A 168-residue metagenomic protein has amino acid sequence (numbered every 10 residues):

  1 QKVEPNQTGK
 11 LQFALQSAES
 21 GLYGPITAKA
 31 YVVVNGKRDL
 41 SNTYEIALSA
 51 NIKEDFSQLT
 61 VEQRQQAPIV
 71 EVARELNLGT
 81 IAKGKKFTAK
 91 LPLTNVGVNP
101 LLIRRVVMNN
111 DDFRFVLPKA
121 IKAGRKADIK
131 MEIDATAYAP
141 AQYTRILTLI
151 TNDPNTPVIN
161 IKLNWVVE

Functional and structural regions predicted by a protein language model:
Q1-T8, V98-K126: Surface-exposed binding patches on compact interaction domains or structured appendages
N6, Y23-G24, G84, G124 (+1 more regions): Beta-strand-connecting loops/turns
L11-E19, I129-A137: Short, hydrophobic beta-strand segments
Q16, V33-K37, D134, I150-P154: Beta-strand-rich extracellular modules
A18, N77-I81, K119, A135 (+1 more regions): Outer-membrane beta-barrel proteins
E19-A28, A137-T144: Short glycine/proline/serine/threonine-rich loop/turn segments at secondary-structure transition edges
N35-G97, P154-E168: Long, low-complexity ectodomains and other extracytoplasmic segments of secretory-pathway proteins
